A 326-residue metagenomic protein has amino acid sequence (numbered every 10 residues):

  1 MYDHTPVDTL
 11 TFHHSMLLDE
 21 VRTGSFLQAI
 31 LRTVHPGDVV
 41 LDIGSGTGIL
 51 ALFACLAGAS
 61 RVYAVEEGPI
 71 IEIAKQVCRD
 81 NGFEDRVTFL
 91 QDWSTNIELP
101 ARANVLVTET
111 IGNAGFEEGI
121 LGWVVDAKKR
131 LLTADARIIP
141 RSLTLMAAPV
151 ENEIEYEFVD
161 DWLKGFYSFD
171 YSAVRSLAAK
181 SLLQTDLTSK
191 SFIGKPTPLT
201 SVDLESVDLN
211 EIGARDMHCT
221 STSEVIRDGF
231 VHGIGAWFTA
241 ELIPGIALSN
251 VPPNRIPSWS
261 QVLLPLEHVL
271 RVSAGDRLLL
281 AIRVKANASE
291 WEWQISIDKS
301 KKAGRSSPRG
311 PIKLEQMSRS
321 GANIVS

Functional and structural regions predicted by a protein language model:
M1-I43, T47-R283, N287-S326: Class I SAM-binding transferase module
